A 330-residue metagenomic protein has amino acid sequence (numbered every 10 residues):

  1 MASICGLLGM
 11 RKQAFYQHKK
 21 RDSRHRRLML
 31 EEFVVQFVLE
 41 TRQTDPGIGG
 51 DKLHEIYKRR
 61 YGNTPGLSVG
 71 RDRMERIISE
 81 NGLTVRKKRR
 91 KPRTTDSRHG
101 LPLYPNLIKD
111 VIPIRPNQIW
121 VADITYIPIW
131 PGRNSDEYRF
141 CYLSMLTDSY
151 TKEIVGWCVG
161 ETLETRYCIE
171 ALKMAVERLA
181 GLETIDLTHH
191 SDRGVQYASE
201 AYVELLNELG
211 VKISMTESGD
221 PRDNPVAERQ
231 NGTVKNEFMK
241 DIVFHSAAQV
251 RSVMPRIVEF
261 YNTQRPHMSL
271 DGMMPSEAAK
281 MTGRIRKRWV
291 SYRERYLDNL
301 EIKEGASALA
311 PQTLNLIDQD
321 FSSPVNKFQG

Functional and structural regions predicted by a protein language model:
M1-M10: Double-stranded DNA-binding cores of transcription factors and transposases
I4-C5, F15, V38, L53 (+14 more regions): Mobile genetic element proteins and their domesticated derivatives, centered on retroelements and DNA transposons
K12-P116, D220, S276-I285: Basic, flexible linker segments flanking DNA-binding modules in nucleic acid-interacting mobile-element proteins
L28, T94-S97, S191-R193, S199-L206 (+3 more regions): RNase H-like two-metal-ion nuclease catalytic core shared by retroviral integrases and related mobile-element nucleases
D72, R76-M145, E170-M174, R178-L179 (+2 more regions): Mobile-element integrase/transposase regions, centering on the N-terminal DNA-binding/Zn-coordinating module
D148-S149, V159-R166: A short acidic/small-residue loop/turn micro-motif
A180-A198: Cysteine/selenocysteine-centered motifs that mediate thiol-based redox chemistry or coordinate metal-sulfur cofactors
N207-V211, T233-G330: C-terminal domain-tail junction helix/linker
